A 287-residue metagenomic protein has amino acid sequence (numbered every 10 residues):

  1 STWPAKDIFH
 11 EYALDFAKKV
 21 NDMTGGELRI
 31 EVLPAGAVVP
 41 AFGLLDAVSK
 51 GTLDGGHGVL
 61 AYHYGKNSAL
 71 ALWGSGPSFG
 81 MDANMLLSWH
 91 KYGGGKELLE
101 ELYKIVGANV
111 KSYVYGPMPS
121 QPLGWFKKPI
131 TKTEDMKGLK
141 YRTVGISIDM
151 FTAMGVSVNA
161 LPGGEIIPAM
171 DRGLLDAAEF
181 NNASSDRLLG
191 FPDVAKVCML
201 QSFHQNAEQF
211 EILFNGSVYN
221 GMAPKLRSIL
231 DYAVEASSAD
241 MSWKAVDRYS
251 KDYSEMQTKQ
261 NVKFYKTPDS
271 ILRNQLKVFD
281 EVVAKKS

Functional and structural regions predicted by a protein language model:
S1-L86, K104-S287: N-terminal secretory/targeting leader peptides
K91-A108: Hinge/lid segment of periplasmic solute-binding proteins
